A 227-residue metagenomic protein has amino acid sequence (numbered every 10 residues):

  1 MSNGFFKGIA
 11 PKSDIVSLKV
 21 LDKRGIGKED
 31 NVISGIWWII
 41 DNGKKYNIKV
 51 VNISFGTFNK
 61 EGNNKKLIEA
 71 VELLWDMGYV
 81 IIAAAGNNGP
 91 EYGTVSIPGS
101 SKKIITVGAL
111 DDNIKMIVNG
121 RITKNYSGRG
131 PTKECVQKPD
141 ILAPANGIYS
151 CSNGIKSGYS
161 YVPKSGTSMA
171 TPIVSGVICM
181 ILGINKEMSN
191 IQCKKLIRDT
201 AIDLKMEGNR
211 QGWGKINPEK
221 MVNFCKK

Functional and structural regions predicted by a protein language model:
M1, L18-D22, I53-T57, A84-N88 (+5 more regions): Active-site-proximal beta-strand/loop segments in catalytic clefts of secreted hydrolases
M1-D30, Y46-K49, S100-K103, P131-K138 (+2 more regions): Subtilisin-like serine protease catalytic core
S2-N3, W37-K44, E72, D76 (+4 more regions): Sec-exported extracytoplasmic/periplasmic mature domains
N3, V16-D22, D41, T94 (+1 more regions): Hydrolase catalytic cores
V20-K103, I114, K133-V136, I155-S165 (+2 more regions): Substrate-binding/access-modulating region of protease and related hydrolase catalytic domains
G86, E219-K227: Secreted peptidase-domain scaffold signal
D112-V136: Soluble metallo-hydrolase cores and metallopeptidase-like ectodomains found primarily in the secretory/periplasmic
